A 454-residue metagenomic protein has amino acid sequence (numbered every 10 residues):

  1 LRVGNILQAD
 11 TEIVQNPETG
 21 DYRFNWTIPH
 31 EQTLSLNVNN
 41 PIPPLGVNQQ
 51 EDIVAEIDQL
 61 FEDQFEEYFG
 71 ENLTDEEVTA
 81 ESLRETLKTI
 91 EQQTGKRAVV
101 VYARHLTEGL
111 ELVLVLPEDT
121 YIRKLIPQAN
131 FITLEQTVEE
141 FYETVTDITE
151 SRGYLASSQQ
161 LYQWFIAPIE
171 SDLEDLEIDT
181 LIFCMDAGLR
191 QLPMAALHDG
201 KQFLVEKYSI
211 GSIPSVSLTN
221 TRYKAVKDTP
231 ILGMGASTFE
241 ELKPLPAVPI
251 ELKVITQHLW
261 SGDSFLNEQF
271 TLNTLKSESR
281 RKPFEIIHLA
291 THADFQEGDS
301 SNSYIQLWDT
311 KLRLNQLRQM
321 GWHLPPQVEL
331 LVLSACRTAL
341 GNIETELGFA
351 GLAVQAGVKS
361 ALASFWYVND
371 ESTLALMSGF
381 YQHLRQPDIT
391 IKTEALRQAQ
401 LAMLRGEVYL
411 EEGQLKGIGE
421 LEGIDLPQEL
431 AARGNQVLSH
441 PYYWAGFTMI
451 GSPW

Functional and structural regions predicted by a protein language model:
G4-G211, L218-T221, V226-T229, E297: Domain-scale, conserved, charged regions that form catalytic cores and adjacent regulatory/interaction surfaces
G4-I13, E108, S378-W454: An often Trp-containing, charged/polar helix-loop segment at the C-terminal end of enzyme catalytic cores
I28, C184-I286, N302-I305, M449 (+1 more regions): Catalytic-core domains of enzymes
T107, A187-Q191, T238-L242, T271-L272 (+5 more regions): Solvent-exposed loop/turn segments at secondary-structure junctions within structured extracellular/periplasmic domains
L112, L181-F183, M234, I255 (+6 more regions): Residue-level detector of buried hydrophobic side-chain packing in well-ordered secondary-structure elements
I148-L155, T238-L245, F265, T338-A339: Second-shell loop/turn segments in exported
S212-R222, E285, L289-G379, H383-R385: Catalytic cores of nucleophile-dependent amide-cleaving enzymes
